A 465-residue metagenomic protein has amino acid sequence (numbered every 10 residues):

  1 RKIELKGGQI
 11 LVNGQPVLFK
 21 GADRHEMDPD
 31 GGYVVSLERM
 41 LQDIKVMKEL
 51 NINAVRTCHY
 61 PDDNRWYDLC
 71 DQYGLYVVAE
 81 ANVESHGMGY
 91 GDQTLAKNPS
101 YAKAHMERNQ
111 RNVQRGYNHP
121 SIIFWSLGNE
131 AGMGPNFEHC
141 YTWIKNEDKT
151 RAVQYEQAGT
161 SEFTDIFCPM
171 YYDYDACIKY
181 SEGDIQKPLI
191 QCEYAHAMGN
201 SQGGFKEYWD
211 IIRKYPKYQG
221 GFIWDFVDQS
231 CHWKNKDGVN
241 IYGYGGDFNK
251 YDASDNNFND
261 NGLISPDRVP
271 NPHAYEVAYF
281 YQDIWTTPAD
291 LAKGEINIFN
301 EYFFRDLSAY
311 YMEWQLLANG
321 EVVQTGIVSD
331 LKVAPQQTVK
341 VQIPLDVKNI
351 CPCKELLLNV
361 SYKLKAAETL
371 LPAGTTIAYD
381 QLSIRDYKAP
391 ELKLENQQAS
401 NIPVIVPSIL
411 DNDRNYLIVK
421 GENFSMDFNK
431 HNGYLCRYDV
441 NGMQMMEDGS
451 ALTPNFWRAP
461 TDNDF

Functional and structural regions predicted by a protein language model:
R1-I296, E301-T325: Extended substrate-binding grooves/exosites of carbohydrate-active enzymes
K2-N13, D380-D411: Low-complexity, Pro/Ser/Thr- and charge-rich linker/hinge segments at domain boundaries
K293, A309-E313, L357, Y416 (+1 more regions): Exposed beta-strand and adjacent loop surfaces of beta-rich binding modules that mediate intermolecular recognition
E295-Y302, I343, L358-Y362, N423: Buried hydrophobic-core signal for structured, non-transmembrane domains
Y311, L317-C353, Y362: Intrinsically disordered, low-complexity Pro/Gly/Ser/Thr-rich segments with frequent PxxP/GP/PP motifs and embedded
A318-G320, A366-E368, N441-Q444: Solvent-exposed strand-loop boundary residues in beta-sheet-rich modules
V347-L392: Terminal connector regions
I377-D380, N415-F465: Acidic-aromatic substrate-binding/catalytic surfaces of carbohydrate-active enzymes
